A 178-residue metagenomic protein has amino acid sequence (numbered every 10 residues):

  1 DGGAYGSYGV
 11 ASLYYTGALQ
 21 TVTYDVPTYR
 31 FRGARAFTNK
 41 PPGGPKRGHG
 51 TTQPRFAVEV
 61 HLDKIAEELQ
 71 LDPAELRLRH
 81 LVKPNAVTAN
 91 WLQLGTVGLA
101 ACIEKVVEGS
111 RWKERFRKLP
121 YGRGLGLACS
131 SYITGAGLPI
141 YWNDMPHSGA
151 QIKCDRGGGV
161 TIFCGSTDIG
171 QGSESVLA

Functional and structural regions predicted by a protein language model:
D1-P54, P120-A178: Gly/Pro-rich active-site capping loops and adjacent beta-alpha segments that organize cofactor/substrate pockets
P45-K113: N-terminal leader/propeptide and maturation segments of large enzyme subunits in energy/redox metabolism and hydrolases
L92, F116-G122: Short coil/turn segments at secondary-structure boundaries
